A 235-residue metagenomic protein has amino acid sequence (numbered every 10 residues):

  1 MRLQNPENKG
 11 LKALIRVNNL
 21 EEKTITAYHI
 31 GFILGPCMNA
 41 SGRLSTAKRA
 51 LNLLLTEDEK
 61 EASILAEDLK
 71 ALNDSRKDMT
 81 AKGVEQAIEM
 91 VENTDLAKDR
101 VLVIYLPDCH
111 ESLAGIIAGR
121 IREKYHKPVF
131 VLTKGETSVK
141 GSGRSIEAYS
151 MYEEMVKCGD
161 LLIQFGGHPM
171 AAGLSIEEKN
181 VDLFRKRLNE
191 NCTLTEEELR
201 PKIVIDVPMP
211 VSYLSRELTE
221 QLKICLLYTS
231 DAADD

Functional and structural regions predicted by a protein language model:
M1-N180, P208: Hydrophobic helix-and-loop "lid/oligomerization" segment in the mid-to-C-terminal part of catalytic domains
L11-K12, E22, L194-E197, S230: Active-site phosphate-binding and catalytic loops of NTP-dependent enzymes
G159-I163, N191-E197: A common structural junction motif
F165-H168, E197-K202: Conserved short beta-strand edge segments in small beta-sheet-based binding/regulatory domains
I176, I205-R216: Short, conserved secondary-structure transition motifs
S215-C225: Short, low-order "capping/linker" segments at domain edges
Y228-D235: Conserved small/polar residues in nucleotide/adenosyl-binding loops
